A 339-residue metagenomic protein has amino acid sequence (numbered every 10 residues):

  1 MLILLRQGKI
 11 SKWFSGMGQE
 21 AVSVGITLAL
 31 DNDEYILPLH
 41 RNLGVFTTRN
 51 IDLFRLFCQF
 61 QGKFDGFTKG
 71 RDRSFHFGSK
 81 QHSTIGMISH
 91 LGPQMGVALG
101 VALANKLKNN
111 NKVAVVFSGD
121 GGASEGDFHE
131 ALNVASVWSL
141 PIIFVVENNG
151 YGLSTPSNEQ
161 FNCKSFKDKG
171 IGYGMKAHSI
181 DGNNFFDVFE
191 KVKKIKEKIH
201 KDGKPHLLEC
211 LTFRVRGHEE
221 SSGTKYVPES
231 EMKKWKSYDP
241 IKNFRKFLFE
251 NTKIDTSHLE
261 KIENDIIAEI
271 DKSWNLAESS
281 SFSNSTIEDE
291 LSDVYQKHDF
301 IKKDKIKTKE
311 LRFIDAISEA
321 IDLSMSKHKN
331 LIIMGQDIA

Functional and structural regions predicted by a protein language model:
M1-V22, A29, C210, R216-A339: Conserved acidic/glycine
L2-W138, P156-N162, K167, G172-G174: Cofactor-binding active-site loop characterized by glycine-rich and histidine/acidic residues
L37, V113-F117, I143-V145, L207-E209 (+1 more regions): Structural motif
H40-V45, Q81, S118-S124, V146-G152 (+3 more regions): Acidic, glycine-rich active-site loops and adjacent beta-strand->loop/helix elements that engage anionic groups
I85-I88, S118-G126, S154-F161, G182-F186 (+4 more regions): Alpha-helix capping and helix-loop boundary segments enriched in small/acidic/polar residues
K106-N110, N162-K194, K236-E263: Conserved thiamine diphosphate
V137-Q160, I314: A short, conserved beta-to-alpha structural element at the edge of catalytic cores that scaffolds binding
E197-H200: Long, amphipathic alpha-helical stalk/connector segments used for oligomerization, subunit docking, or mechanical
